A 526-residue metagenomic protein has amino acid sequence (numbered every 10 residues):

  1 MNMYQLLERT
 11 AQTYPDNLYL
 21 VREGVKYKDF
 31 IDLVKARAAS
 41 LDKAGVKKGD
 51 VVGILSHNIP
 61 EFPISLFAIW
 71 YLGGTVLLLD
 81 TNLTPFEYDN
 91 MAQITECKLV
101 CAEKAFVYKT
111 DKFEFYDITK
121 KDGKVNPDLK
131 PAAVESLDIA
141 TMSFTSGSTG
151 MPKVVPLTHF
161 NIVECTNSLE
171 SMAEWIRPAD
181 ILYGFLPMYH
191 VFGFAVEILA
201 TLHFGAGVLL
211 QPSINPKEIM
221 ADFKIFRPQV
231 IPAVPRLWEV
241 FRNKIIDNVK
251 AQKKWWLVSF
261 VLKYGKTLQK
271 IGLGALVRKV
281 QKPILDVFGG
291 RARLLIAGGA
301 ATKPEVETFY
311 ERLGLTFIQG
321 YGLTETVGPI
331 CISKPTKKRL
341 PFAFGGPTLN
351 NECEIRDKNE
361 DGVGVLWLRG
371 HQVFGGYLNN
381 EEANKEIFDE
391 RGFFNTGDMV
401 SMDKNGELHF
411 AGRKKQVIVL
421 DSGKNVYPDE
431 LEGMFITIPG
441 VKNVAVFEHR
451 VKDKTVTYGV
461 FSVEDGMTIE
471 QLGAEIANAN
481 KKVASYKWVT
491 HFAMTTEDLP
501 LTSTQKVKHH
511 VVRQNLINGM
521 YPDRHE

Functional and structural regions predicted by a protein language model:
D16-G45, D50-I59, F67, T84-D89 (+1 more regions): Conserved AMP-binding/adenylate-forming core of the ANL superfamily
L20, A44, I64-F67, Y71-E135 (+3 more regions): Structural core segment of the AMP-binding/adenylate-forming
K26-K28, A140-T166: Conserved AMP-binding A3 loop
V100, G370, G375-G376, M399-S485: AMP-binding/adenylate-forming catalytic core of the ANL superfamily
N126-F144, M151, W175-I181: Conserved pre-ATP/AMP-binding loop-to-beta segment of ANL
V163-I181, V191-P283: Conserved AMP-binding/adenylation subdomain of ANL enzymes
I231, L276-L408, K414-V417, L431 (+1 more regions): Conserved AMP-binding/adenylate-forming
I418, A445-R450, A477-E526: Conserved C-terminal "lid"/linker of ANL adenylate-forming enzymes
